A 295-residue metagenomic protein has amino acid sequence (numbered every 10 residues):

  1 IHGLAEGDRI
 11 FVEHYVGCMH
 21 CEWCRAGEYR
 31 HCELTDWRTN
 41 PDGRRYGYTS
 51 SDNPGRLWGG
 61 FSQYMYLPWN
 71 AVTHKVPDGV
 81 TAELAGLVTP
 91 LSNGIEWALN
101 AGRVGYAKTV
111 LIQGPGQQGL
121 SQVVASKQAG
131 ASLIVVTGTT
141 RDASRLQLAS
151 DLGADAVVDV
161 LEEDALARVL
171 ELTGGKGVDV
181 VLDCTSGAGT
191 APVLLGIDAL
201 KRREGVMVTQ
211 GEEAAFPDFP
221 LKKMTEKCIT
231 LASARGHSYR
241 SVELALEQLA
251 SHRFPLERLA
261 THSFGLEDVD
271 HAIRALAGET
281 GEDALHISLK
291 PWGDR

Functional and structural regions predicted by a protein language model:
I1-R25, Y29-R30, P77-G79: Glycine-rich beta-strand-centered segment in the early N-terminal region that forms part of a ligand/cofactor-binding
R25-R44: Iron-sulfur (Fe-S) cluster-binding segments and ferredoxin-like electron-carrier domains, especially [2Fe-2S]
Q63, A71-V72, P77-E163: Mid-domain Rossmann-like dinucleotide-binding core that forms the NAD(H)/NADP(H) cofactor-binding site
A101-Y106, Q128-A129, V135, A143-Q147 (+3 more regions): Glycine-rich cofactor phosphate-binding loops and adjacent beta1-alpha1 units of small-molecule cofactor enzyme domains
E162-D164, E171, G175-K176, A191-D198 (+1 more regions): C-terminal hydrophobic helical "lid"/dimerization subdomain of Rossmann-like NAD(P)H-dependent oxidoreductases
G205-V208, F219-L259: Rossmann-fold dehydrogenase core element
